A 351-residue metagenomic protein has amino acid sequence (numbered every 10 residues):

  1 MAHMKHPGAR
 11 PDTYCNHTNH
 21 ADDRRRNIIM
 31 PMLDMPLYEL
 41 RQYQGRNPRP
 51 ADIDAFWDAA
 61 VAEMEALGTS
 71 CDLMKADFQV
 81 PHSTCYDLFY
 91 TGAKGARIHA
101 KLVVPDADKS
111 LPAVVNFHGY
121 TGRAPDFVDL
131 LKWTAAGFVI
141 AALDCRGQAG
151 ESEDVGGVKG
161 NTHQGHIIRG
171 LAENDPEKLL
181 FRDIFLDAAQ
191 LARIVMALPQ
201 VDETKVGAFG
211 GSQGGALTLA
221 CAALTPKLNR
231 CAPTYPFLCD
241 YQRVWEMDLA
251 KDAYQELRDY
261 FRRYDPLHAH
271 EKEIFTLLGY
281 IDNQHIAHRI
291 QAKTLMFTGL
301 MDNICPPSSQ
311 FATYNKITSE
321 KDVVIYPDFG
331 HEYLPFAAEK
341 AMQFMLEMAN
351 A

Functional and structural regions predicted by a protein language model:
N16-S83: N-terminal targeting or regulatory segments adjacent to alpha/beta-hydrolase or S9 domains
A100, S110-G119: Short beta-strand element of the alpha/beta-hydrolase
P125, L131-K132, F138-L186, R243: Cap/lid segment of the alpha/beta-hydrolase catalytic domain
I167-S212: Gly/Ser-rich "nucleophile elbow"/oxyanion-hole loop immediately N-terminal to the catalytic nucleophile in hydrolases
L219-H268, I325: Hydrolase active-site cap/lid region
I290, M296-T298: Short beta-strand/loop motif that positions the catalytic acidic residue of the alpha/beta-hydrolase fold
Y326-Y333: Histidine-bearing beta->alpha loop at or near hydrolase active sites
F336-A351: Catalytic active-site module of serine/aspartate enzymes centered on a nucleophile-bearing elbow/loop
